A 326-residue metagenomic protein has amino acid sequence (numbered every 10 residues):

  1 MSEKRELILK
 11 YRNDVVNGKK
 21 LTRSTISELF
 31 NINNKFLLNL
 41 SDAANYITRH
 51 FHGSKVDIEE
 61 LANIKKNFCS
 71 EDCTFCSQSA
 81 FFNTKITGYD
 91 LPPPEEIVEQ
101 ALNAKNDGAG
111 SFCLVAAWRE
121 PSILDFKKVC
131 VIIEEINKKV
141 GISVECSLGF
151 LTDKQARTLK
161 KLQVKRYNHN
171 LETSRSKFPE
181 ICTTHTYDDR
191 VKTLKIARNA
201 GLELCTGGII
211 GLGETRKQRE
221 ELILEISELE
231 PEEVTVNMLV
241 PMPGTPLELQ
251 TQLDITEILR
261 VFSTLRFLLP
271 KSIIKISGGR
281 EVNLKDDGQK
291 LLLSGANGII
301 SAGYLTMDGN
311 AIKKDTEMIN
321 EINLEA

Functional and structural regions predicted by a protein language model:
M1-E71, F75: Flexible, acidic/Gly-rich N-terminal and inter-domain linker regions that tether and position cofactor-handling modules
M1-K35, S227-A326: Auxiliary Fe-S-binding modules of radical SAM enzymes
E3, Y89-P92, L124, K128 (+3 more regions): Alpha-helix N-cap and loop-to-helix initiation/capping positions
G18, A44, C73, L114 (+5 more regions): Conserved, mostly hydrophobic/aromatic
H50-N106: Active-site cofactor/substrate anionic-group-binding motifs, chiefly glycine- and Lys/Arg-rich phosphate-binding loops
F81-Q100, A104-L194, E203-G207, E232-N237: Core AdoMet radical
W118-S122, T193-Q218, V236-T251, S272-N283: Conserved strand-turn element in the central/C-terminal portion of the radical SAM core barrel that lines
T152-L159, G213-E225, V282-S294: Catalytic cores of alpha/beta
